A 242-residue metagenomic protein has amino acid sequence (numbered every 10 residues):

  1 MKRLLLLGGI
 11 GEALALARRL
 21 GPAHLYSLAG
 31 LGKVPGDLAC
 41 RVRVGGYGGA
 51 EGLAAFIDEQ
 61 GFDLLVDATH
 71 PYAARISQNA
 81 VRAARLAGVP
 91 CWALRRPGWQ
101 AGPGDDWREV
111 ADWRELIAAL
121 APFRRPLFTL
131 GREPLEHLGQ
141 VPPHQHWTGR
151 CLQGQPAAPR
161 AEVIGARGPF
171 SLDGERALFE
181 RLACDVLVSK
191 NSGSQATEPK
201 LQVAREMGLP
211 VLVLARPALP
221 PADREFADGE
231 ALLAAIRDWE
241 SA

Functional and structural regions predicted by a protein language model:
L4-L31: N-terminal basic/disordered segments at the start of proteins
Y26-G48, D105, A158-V163: N-terminal beta-loop-helix "entrance" segment that forms/cooperates in small-molecule cofactor or anionic ligand
C40-I57, I164-G174: Glycine-rich, highly charged phosphate/nucleotide-binding loops
V42-G46, D106-R114, R224-L232: Short acidic-hydrophobic, aromatic-tinged amphipathic segments that line or gate anion-handling sites
A54-W113: Glycine/small-residue-rich loop that forms an oxyanion/phosphate-binding "nest" at active or ligand-binding sites
R114-H146: Internal active-site segments that recognize and position negatively charged phosphoryl groups and nucleotide moieties
G139-P169: Histidine/lysine/aspartate-rich catalytic loop segments that bind and position anionic ligands
R160-V186, N191-M207, L212-R216: A C-terminal functional module that forms or caps the active site or interfaces directly with catalytic machinery
